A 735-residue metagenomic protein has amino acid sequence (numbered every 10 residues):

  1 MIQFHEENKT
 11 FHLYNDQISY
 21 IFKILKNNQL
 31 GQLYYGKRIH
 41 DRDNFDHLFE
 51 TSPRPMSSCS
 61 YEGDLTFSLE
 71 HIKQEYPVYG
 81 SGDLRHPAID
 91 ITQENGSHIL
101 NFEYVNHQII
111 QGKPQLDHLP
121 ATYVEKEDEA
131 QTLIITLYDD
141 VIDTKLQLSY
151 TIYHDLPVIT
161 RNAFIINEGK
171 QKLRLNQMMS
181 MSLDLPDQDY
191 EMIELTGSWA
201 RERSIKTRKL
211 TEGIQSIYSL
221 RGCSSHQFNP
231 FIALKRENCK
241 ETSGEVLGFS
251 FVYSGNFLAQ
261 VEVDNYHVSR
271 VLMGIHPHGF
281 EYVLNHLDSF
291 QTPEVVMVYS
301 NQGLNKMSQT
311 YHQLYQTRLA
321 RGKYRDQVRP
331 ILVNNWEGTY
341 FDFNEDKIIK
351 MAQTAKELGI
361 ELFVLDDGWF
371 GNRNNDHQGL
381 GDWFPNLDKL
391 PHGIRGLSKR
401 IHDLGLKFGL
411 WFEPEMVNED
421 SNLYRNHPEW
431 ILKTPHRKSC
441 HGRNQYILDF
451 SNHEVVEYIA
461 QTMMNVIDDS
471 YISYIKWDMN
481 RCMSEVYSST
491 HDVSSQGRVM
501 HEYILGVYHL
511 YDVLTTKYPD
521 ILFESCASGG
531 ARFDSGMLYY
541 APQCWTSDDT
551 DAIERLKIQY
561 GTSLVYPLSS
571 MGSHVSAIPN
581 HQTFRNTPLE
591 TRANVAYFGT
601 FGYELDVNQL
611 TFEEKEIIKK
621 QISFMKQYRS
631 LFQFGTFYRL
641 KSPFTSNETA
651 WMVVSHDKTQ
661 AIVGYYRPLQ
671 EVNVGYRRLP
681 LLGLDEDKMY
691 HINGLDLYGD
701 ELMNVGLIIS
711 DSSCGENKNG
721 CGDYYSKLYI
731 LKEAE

Functional and structural regions predicted by a protein language model:
F4-H12, Y20, L30-E262, H278 (+1 more regions): Polysaccharide-binding surfaces and accessory modules of carbohydrate-active proteins
Q17, A163, L287, V333 (+7 more regions): Conserved, mostly hydrophobic/aromatic
S68-H71, E75, G80-L116, E241-N256 (+5 more regions): Glycine-rich, aromatic-flanked loop segments that form ligand/cofactor-binding clefts across common enzyme folds
I99-Y104, Y282-N301, Y725-L731: Short Pro-Gly-centered flexible turn/kink motifs
E241, P643-E686: Carbohydrate-binding surface patches
Y324-Q461, Y474: Aromatic-lined carbohydrate-binding/catalytic grooves of carbohydrate-active enzymes
P391-G393, R425-H427, I431-N586, E590 (+3 more regions): Active-site neighborhood of glycoside hydrolase catalytic domains
L669-E735: C-terminal beta-sandwich/jelly-roll accessory domains of carbohydrate-active enzymes
